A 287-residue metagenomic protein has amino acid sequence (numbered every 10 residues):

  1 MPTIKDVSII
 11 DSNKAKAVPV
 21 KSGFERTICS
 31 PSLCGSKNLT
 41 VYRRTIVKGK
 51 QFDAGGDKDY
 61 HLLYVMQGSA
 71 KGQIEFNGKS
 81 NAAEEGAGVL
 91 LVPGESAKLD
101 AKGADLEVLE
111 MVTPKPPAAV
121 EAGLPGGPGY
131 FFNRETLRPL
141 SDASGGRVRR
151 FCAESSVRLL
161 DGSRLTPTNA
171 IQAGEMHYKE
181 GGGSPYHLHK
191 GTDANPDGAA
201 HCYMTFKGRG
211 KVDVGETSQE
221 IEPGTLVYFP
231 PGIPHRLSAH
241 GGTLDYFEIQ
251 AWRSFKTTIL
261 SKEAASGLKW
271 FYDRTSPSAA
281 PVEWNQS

Functional and structural regions predicted by a protein language model:
M1-T40, D53, P117-H177, P185-Y186 (+2 more regions): A short, N-terminal "cap"/entry segment at the start of jelly-roll beta-barrel domains of the cupin/DSBH fold
R43-I46, G56-G72, E175-K179, D193-V212 (+1 more regions): Short, conserved beta-strand element in jelly-roll/cupin
V65, L99-K102, L237-H240: Asparagine-centered strand-capping/turn motif at beta-strand->loop junctions
N77-P93, G215-P231: Short acidic-glycine-tyrosine-enriched beta hairpin
G88-F132: Hydrophobic alpha-helical segments and helix pairs
G103-V120, E175-M176, Y228, G242-L260: A short hydrophobic beta-strand segment most commonly corresponding to one strand of the jelly-roll/cupin
